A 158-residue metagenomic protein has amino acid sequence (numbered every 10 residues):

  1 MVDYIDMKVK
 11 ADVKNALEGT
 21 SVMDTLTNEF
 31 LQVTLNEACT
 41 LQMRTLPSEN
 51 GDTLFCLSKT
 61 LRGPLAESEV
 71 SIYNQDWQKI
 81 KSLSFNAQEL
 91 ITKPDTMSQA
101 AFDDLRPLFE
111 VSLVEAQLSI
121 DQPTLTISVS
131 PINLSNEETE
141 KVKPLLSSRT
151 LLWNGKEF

Functional and structural regions predicted by a protein language model:
M1-L46: Terminal domain-start segments
G19-T34, N74-S84, W153, E157: Surface-exposed loop/turn elements that mediate protein-protein interactions on large endomembrane-trafficking
V33, T60-A66, E137-V142: Short consensus segments that form the blades of beta-propeller domains, in both extracellular/periplasmic
A38-L41, F55-C56, L65-V70, F109-L113 (+1 more regions): Short, surface-exposed coil-to-beta transition loops
E49-T60, I120-V129: Acidic/hydrophobic-patterned starts of short beta strands in beta-sheet-rich repeat architectures
D52-Q88: Mid-length scaffold segments of soluble, non-membrane domains
S82-G155: Short aromatic loop motif centered on NTY/YTY
